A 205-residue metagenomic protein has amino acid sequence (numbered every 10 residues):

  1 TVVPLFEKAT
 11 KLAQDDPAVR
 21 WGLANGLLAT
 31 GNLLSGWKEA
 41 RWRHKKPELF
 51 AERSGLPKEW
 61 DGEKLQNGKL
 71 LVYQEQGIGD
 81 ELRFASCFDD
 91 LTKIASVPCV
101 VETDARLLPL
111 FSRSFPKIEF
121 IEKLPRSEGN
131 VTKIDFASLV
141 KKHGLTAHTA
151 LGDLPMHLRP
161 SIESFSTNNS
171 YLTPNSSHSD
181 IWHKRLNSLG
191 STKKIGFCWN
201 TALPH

Functional and structural regions predicted by a protein language model:
T1-H205: Alpha-helical solenoid repeat scaffolds of the TPR/TPR-like class and their adjacent stem/linker regions that mediate
